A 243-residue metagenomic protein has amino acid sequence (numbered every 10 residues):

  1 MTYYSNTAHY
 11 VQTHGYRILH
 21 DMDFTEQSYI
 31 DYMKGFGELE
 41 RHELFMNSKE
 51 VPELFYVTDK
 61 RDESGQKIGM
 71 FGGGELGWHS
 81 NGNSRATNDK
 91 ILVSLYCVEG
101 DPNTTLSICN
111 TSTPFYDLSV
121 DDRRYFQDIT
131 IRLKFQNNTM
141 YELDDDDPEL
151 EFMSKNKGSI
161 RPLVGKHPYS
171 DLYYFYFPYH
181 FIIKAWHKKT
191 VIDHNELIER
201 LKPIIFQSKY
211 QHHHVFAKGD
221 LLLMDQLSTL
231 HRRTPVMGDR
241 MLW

Functional and structural regions predicted by a protein language model:
T2-K218, L227-W243: Non-heme Fe(II) oxygenase catalytic core, chiefly the N-lobe of the double-stranded beta-helix
